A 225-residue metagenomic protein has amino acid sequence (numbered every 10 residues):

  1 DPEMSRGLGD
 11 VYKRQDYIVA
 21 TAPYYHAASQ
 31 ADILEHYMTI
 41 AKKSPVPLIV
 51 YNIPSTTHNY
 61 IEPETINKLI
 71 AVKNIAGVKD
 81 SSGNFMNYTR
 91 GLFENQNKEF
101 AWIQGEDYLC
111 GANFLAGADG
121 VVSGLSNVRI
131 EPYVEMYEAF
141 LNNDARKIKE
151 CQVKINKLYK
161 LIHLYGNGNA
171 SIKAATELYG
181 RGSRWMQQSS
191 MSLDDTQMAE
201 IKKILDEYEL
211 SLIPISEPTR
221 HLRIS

Functional and structural regions predicted by a protein language model:
D1-Y12, I213-S225: Single conserved hydrophobic/aromatic residue that forms the stacking wall/gate of nucleotide- or nucleobase-binding
R6, D32-K43, E64-K68, R90 (+4 more regions): Alpha-helical scaffolding segments of alpha/beta enzyme cores, especially the outer helices of TIM-barrel or partial
R6-G9, K13-H58: Active-site beta->alpha loop and helix N-cap motifs at the rims of alpha/beta catalytic domains
Y24, I75, H221: Active-site pre-Tyr helix/loop in NAD(P)-dependent dehydrogenases
N52, N74-I75, Q187: Glycine-rich phosphate-binding "P-loop"
T56-N156, I162: Catalytic alpha/beta core domains of metabolic enzymes, predominantly
A118, L125, R129-L212: C-terminal alpha-helical cap/extension of soluble enzyme domains
